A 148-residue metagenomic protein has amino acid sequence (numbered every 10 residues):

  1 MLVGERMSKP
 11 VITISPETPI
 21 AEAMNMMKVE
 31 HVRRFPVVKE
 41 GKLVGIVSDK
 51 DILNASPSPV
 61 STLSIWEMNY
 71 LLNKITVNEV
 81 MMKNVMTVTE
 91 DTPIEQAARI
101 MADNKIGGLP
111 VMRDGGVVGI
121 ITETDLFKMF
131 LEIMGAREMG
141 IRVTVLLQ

Functional and structural regions predicted by a protein language model:
M1-P10, D49-V85, A98-A102, T122-Q148: Tandem CBS (Bateman) regulatory domains
G4-M7, P19, P36, S61-I65 (+4 more regions): Generic preference for well-ordered secondary structure
I14-H31, V37-K39, E79, T87-K105 (+2 more regions): The conserved cystathionine-beta-synthase
M27, F35-D51, M101, L109-D125: A glycine-centered beta-loop-beta connector
